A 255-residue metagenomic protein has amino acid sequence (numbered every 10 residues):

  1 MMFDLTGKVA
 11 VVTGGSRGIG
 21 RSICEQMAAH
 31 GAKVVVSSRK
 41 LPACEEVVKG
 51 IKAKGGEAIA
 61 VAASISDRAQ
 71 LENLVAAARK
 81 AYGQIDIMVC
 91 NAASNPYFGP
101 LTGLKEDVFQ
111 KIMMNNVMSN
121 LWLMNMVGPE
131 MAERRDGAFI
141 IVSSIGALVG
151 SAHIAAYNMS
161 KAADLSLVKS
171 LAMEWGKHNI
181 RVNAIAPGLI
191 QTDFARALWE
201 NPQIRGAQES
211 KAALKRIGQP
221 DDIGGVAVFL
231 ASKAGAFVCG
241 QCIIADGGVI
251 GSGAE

Functional and structural regions predicted by a protein language model:
V9, S16-R17, K40: Conserved glycine-rich cofactor-binding loop
F98, V149, V228, C239-E255: Short C-terminal tail/terminal secondary-structure segment of NAD(P)H-dependent dehydrogenase/reductase domains
G99-L101, K105-Q110, Q208: Substrate-binding pocket helix/loop in short-chain dehydrogenase/reductase
M124, S160, V168: Active-site helix of classical SDR
P129, M173-K177, A236: Alpha-helical segment proximal to the catalytic Tyr-Lys
S144: Residue(s) in the substrate-gating loop at a strand-loop-helix junction that position the organic substrate next
A212-I223, A234: A conserved structural motif in NAD(P)-dependent oxidoreductases
